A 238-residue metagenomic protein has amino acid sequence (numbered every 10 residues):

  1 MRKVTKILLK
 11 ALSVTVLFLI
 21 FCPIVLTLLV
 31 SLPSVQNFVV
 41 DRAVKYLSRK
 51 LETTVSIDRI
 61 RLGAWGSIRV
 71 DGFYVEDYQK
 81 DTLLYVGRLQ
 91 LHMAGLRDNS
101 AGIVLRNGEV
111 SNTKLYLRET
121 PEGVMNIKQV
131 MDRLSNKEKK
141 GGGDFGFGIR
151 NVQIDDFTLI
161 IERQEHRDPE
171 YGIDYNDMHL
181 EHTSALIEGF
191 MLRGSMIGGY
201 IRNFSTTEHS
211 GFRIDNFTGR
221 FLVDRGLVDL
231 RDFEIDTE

Functional and structural regions predicted by a protein language model:
M1-L51, K114: N-terminal type II signal-anchor transmembrane helix that functions as the membrane-insertion/stop-transfer segment
K3, T53, G72-S195, F212: Secondary-structure transition motifs
S48-G72: Short extracytoplasmic
R59-R61, F190, G219-L222: Short, exposed beta-strand/loop patches in secreted or surface proteins that constitute
D81, E208-R213, T237-E238: Solvent-exposed loop/turn segments connecting transmembrane beta-strands in outer-membrane beta-barrel proteins
N112, T158, N203-S205, T237: Transmembrane beta-strands of outer-membrane beta-barrel pores
S195, S210-V223, V228: Contiguous, well-ordered beta-strand patches that form the walls/edges of small beta-barrel/beta-sandwich domains
I201-F204, L227-E234: Transmembrane beta-strand segments that form the barrel wall of outer-membrane beta-barrel proteins
